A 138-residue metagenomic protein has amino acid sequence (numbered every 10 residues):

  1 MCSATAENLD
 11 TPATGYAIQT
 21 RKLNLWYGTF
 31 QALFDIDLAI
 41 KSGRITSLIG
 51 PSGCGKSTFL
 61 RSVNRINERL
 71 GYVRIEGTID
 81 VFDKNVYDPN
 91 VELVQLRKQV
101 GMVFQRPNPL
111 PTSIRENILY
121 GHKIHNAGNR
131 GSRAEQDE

Functional and structural regions predicted by a protein language model:
M1-N24: ABC-family P-loop ATPase nucleotide-binding domain
I18, L33-D35: Conserved structural motif at the start of ABC-family nucleotide-binding domains
T46-S47, M102: Short beta-strand immediately N-terminal to the Walker A/P-loop
I49-P51: The feature captures the beta-strand-to-loop junction immediately N-terminal to the Walker
N64, R115-I124, A134: Short helical segment in ABC ATPase nucleotide-binding domains corresponding to the A-loop/adjacent helical element
R69-G71, P107-E116: Conserved catalytic motifs of ABC-family nucleotide-binding domains
T78-Q95: ABC ATPase NBD Q-loop/coupling interface
